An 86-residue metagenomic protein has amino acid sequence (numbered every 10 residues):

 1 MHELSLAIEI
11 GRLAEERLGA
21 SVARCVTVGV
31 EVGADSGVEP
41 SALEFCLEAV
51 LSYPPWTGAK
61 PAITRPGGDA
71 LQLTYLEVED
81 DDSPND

Functional and structural regions predicted by a protein language model:
M1-D86: Charge-rich, low-complexity N-terminal segments
